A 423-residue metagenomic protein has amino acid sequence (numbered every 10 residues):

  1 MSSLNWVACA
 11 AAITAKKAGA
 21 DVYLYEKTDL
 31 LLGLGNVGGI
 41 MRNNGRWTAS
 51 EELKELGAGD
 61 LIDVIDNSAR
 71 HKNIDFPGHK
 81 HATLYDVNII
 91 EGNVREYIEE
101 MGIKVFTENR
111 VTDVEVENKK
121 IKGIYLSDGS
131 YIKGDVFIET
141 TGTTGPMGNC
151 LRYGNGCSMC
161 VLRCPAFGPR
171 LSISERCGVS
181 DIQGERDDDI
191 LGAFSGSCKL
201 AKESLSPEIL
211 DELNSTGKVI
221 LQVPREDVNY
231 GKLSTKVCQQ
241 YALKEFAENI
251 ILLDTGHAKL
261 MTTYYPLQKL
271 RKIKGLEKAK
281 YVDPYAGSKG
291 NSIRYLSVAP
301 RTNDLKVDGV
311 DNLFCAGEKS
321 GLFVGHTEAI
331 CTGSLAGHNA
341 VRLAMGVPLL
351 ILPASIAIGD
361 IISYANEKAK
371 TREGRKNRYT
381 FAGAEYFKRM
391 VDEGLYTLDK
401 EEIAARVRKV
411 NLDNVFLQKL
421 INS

Functional and structural regions predicted by a protein language model:
M1-Y23: N-terminal Rossmann-like FAD-binding beta1-loop-alpha1 element of flavoenzymes
N5-W6, L30, K319-S320: Residue-level detector of alpha-helix initiation sites
A20-D21, Y25-D113, P146-N149, G154-G184 (+3 more regions): Conserved N-terminal/central alpha/beta ligand/cofactor-binding core
V105-E245, H257-K269: Predominantly flavin-linked oxidoreductase catalytic cores and closely associated redox partners
C238-A242, K289-F323, N366-Y379: FAD-binding beta-loop-beta segment adjacent to the flavin cofactor pocket
E328-L343: An active-site-proximal "capping" alpha-helix that borders the catalytic cofactor pocket
V341-R378: Active-site-proximal substrate-binding core of FAD-dependent oxidoreductases
G374-S423: C-terminal auxiliary extensions adjacent to catalytic cores
